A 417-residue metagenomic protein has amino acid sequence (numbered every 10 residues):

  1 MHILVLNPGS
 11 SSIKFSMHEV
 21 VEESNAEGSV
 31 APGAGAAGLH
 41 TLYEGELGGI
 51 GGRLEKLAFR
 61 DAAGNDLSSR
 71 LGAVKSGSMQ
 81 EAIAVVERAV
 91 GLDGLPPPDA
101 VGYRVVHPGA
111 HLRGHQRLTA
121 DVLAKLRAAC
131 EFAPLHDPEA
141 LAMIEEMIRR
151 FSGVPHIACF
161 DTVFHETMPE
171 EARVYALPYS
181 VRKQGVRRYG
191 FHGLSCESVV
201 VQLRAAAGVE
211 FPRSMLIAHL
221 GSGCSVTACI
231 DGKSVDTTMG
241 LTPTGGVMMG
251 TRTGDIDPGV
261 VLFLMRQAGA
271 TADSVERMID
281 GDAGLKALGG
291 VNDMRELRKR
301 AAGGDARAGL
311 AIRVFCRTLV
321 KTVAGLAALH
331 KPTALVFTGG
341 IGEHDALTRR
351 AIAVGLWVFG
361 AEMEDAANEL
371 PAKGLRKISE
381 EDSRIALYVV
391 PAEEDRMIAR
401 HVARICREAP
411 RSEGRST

Functional and structural regions predicted by a protein language model:
I3, S12-S76, G240: Short glycine-rich, Thr/Ser-proximal phosphate-binding strand/loop in the N-terminal lobe of ATP-dependent enzymes
V86-D99, A205-V209, V323-T333: Phosphate/pyrophosphate-binding loops at sites that engage ATP/ADP/AMP, CoA/4′-phosphopantetheine, polyphosphate
V86-H136, P155-I157, V163-V174: Short beta-strand-loop/turn "lid" adjacent to the catalytic site in phosphate-handling enzymes
F164-M265: Glycine-rich phosphate-binding loop of actin/hexokinase-like ATP-binding domains
R277, G281-G290, M294-H330: Adenine-nucleotide phosphate-binding core of ATP-dependent small-molecule kinases
T333-L356: Glycine-rich phosphate-binding loops at beta-strand->alpha-helix junctions
R350-E394: Conserved phosphate-binding/catalytic loops in two-lobed NTP-binding clefts
